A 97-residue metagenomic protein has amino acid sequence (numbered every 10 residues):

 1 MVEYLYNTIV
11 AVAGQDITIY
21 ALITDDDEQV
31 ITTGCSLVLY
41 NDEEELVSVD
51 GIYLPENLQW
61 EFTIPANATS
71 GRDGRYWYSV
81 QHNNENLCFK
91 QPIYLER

Functional and structural regions predicted by a protein language model:
M1-R97: Contiguous segments within soluble domain cores/interaction surfaces
